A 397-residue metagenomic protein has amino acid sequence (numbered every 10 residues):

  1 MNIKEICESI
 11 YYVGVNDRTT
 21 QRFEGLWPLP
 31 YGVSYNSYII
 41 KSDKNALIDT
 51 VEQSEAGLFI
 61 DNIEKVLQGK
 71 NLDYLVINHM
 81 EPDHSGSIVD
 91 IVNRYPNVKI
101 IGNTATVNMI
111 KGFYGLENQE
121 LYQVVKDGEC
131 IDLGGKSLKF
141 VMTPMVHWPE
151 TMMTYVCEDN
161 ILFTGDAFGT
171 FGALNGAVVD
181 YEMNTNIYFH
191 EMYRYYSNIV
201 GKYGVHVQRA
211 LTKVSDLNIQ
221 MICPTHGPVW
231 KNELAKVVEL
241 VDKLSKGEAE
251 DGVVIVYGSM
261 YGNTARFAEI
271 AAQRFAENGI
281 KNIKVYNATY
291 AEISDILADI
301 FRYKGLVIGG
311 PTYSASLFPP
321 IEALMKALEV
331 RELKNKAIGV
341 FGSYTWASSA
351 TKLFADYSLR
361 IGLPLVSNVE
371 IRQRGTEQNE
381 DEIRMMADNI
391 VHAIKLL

Functional and structural regions predicted by a protein language model:
I3-K65, M153-V156, N160-T164, T264: Conserved beta-strand hairpin/beta-sheet module of binuclear metal-dependent hydrolase folds, prominently
K4-E8, G102-T151, Y203-L211: Metallo-beta-lactamase
K44-A46, Y74, K136, N160-F163 (+3 more regions): Structural motif
I48-T50, L72-M80, I100-N103, L162-G165 (+1 more regions): Active-site neighborhood of phospho(di)ester-bond hydrolases with catalytic His/Asp-centered motifs
S54-I101: Active-site metal-binding motif and surrounding structural segment of the metallo-beta-lactamase
S87, E292-I296: Short acidic active-site motifs
L174, V178, N184-I222, H226-V229 (+2 more regions): FMN-binding flavodoxin-like domain, especially the glycine-rich phosphate-binding loop
M221-A249: Short N-terminal or domain-adjacent regulatory/targeting segments
